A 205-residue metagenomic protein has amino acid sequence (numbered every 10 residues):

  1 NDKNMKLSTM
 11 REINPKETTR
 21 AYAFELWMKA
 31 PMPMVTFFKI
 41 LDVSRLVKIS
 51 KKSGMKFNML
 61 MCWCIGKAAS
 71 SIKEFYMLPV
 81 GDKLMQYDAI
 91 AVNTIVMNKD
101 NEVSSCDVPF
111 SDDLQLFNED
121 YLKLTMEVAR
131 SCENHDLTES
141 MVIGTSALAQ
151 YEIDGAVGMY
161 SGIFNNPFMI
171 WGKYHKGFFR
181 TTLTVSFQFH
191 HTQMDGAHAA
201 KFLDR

Functional and structural regions predicted by a protein language model:
K6-K56: N-terminal beta-alpha "docking/capping" segments at the starts of catalytic domains in thioester/acy l-group-handling
T9-R11, A30-P31, I90, L122-M126: Conserved GHKL (Bergerat-fold) ATPase module
M34-K39, L46-S53, N101-Q115, M194: Acyl-group handling in specialized metabolite and lipid biosynthesis
L46-S71, L183-F202: Acyl activation and transfer enzymes in specialized metabolism, enriched for ANL adenylate-forming modules
E74-D107, T138-E139: Small-residue-rich loop/turn and linker elements
N98-I153: Helical lid/core segments from catalytic subdomains that handle acyl or acyl-like groups
L137-E152, P167-L203: Histidine-centered acyl-transfer/condensation active-site motif and its immediate structural neighborhood
